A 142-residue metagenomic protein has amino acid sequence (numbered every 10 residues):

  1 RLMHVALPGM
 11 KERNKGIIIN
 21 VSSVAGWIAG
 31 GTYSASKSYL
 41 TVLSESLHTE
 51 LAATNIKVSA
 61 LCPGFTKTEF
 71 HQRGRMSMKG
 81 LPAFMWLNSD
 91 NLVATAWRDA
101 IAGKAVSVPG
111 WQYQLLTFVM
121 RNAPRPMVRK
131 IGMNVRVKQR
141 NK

Functional and structural regions predicted by a protein language model:
M3, S36-Y39: Active-site helix of classical SDR
M3-H4, E45: A short, exposed helix-loop element centered on a Lys and neighboring polar residues
V5-N14, I28: A short helix-coil junction within the Rossmann-fold of NAD(P)-dependent oxidoreductases
S23: Residue(s) in the substrate-gating loop at a strand-loop-helix junction that position the organic substrate next
I28-A35: Active-site loop-to-helix junction immediately N-terminal to the catalytic Tyr of the SDR YXXXK motif in Rossmann-fold
H48-L115, P126: SDR active-site lid
I131-K142: Short linear elements at protein peripheries
